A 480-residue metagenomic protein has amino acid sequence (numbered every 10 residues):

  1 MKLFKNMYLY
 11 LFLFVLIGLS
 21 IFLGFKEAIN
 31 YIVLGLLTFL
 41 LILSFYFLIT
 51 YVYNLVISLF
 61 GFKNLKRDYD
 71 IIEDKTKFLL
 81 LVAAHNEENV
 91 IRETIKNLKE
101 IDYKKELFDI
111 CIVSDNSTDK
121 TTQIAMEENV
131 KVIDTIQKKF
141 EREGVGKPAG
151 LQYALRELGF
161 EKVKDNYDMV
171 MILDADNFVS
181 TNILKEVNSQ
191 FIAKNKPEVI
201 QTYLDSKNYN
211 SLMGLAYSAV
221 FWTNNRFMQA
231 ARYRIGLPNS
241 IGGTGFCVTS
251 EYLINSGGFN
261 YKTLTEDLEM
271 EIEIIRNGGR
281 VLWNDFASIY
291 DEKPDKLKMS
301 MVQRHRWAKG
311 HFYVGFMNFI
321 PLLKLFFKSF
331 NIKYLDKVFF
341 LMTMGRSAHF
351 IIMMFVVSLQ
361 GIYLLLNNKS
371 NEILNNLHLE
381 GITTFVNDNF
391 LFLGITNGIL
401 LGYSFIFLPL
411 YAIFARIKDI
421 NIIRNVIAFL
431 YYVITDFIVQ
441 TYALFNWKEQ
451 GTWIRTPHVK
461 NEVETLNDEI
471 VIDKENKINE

Functional and structural regions predicted by a protein language model:
M1-L3, L48-K77, E100, I320-K337 (+1 more regions): Juxtamembrane C-terminal module of membrane proteins
K2-K96: N-proximal low-complexity "stem/linker" segments adjacent to membrane-targeting elements
T76-L79, D109, E269: Cell-envelope/extracellular polymer assembly enzymes that use nucleotide-activated donors
R92, D119-M126, N182: Acidic helix N-cap motif at the loop->helix transition within catalytic regions of sugar-transfer enzymes
K96-L107: Short, acidic, metal-binding catalytic loop of nucleotide-sugar glycosyltransferases
S114-T122, Q137-K139: A conserved acidic beta->alpha catalytic loop
V132-K162, Y167, T181-L264, M301 (+1 more regions): Long helical/loop segments within the catalytic core of UDP-sugar-dependent glycosyltransferases, especially the large
V170: Short aromatic/hydrophobic "clamp" motif used to bind/position activated sugar donors
